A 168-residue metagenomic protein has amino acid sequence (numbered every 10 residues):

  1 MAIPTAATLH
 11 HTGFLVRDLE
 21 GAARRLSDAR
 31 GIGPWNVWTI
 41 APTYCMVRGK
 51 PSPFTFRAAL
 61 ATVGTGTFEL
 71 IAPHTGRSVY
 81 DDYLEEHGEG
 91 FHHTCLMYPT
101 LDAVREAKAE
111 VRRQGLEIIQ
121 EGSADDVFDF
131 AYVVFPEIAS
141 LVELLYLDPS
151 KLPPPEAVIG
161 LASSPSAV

Functional and structural regions predicted by a protein language model:
M1-S52: Long, hydrophobic N-terminal alpha-helical segment
A2-I3, F14, E69, K108-V168: Vicinal oxygen chelate
L9-R17, A59-G64, Y83-D102, V134: Vicinal oxygen chelate
E20-R25, L70-H74, C95: Short acidic/polar alpha-helix capping motifs at helix-coil junctions
E20-T39, E85-E89, T100-A124: Extended intrinsically disordered, low-complexity coil regions enriched in Ser, Thr, Gly, Ala and often Pro
A23-A29, D81-H87, P154-S164: Surface-exposed flexible segments
G33-Y83, F128-K151: Conserved short beta-strand elements that form part of the metal-binding/catalytic scaffold of enzyme active sites
